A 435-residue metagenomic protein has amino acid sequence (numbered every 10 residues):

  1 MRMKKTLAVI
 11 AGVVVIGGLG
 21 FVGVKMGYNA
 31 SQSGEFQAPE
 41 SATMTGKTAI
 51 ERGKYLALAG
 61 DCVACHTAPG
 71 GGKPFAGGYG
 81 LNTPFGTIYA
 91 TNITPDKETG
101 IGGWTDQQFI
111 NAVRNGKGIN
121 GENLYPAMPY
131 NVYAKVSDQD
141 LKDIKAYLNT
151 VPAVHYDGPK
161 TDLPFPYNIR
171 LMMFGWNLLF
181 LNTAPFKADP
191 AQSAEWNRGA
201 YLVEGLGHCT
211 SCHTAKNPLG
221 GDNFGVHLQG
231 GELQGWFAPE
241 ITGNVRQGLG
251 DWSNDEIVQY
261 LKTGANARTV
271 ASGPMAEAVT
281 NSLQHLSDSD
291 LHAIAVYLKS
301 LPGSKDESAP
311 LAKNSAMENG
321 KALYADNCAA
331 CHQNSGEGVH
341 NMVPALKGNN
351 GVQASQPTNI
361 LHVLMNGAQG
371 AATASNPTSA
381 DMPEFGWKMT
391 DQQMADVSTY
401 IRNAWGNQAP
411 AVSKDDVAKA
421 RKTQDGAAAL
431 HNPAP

Functional and structural regions predicted by a protein language model:
R2-E35: N-terminal type II signal-anchor transmembrane helix that functions as the membrane-insertion/stop-transfer segment
G27-E40, T67-T87, I119-A200, E204-G205 (+4 more regions): Flexible coil segments in periplasmic/lumen-exposed cytochrome c-class electron-transfer proteins
A42-P74, G80: Short extracytoplasmic
D61-A64, N82-T91, P95-K135, Q139 (+3 more regions): The feature marks the first
C62, C209, C328: Short cysteine-rich clusters marking metal-coordination/redox-active sites
V63, N111, A146, Q259 (+3 more regions): Generic alpha-helical structural context detector
L261, S282, K347-D396: Extended, polar beta-sheet/loop recognition surfaces of beta-rich domains that mediate binding to diverse ligands
K321-H362, T378: C-terminal structural cap/anchor segments
